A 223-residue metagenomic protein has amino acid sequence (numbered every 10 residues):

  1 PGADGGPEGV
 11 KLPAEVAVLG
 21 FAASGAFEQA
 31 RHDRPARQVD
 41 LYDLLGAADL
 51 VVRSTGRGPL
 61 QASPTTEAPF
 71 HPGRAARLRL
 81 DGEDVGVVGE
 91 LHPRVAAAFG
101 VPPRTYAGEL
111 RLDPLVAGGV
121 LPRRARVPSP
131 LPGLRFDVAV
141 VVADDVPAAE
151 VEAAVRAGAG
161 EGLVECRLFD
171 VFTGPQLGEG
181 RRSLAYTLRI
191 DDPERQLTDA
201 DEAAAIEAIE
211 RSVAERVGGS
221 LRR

Functional and structural regions predicted by a protein language model:
P1: Active-site loop/lid in soluble adenylation, ligation, and acyl-transfer enzymes
G5-A22, E28-R223: A carboxyl-terminal module marker
